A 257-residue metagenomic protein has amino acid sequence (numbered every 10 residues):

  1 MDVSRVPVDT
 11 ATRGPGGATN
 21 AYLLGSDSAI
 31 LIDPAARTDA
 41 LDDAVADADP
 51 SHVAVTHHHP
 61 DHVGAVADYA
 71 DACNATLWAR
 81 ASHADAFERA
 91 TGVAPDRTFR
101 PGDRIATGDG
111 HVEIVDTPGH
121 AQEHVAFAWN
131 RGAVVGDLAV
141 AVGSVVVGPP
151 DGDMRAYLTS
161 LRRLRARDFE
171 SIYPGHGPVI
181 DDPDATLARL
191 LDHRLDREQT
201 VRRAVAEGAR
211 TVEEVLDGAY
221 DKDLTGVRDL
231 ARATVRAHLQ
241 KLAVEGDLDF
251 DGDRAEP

Functional and structural regions predicted by a protein language model:
M1-V45, V125-A141: Conserved beta-strand hairpin/beta-sheet module of binuclear metal-dependent hydrolase folds, prominently
V6, L23, G102-W129: Core dinuclear metal-dependent hydrolase active-site scaffold
T10-G17, P34-G108: Active-site HxH/HxHxD metal-binding segment of metal-dependent hydrolases
L24, D33, H57, F99 (+6 more regions): Divalent metal-coordination and catalytic microenvironments
I30-I32, A54, E113, G132-V134 (+1 more regions): Residue-level marker for buried hydrophobic side chains located in beta-strands that build the well-ordered beta-sheet
D116-P118, Q122-E198: Metallo-beta-lactamase
L191-G208, T234: Positively charged, polyanion-binding regions of nucleic-acid-associated proteins
A206-P257: C-terminal regulatory/interaction regions
